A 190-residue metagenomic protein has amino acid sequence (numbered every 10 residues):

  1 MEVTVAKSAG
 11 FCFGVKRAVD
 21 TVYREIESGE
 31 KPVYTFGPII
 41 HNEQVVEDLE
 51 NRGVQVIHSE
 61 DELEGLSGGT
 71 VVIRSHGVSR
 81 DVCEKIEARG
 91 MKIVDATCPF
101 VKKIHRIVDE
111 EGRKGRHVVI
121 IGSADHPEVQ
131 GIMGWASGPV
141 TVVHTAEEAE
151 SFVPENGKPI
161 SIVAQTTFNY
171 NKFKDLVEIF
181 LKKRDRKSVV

Functional and structural regions predicted by a protein language model:
E2-S137, T141-V153, N169-Y170, D175-L181: Active-site loop-to-helix "anion-binding N-cap" substructures in soluble metabolic enzymes
K158-Y170: Active-site donor-nucleotide binding/catalytic segment of nucleotide-sugar enzymes
V189-V190: Conserved small/polar residues in nucleotide/adenosyl-binding loops
